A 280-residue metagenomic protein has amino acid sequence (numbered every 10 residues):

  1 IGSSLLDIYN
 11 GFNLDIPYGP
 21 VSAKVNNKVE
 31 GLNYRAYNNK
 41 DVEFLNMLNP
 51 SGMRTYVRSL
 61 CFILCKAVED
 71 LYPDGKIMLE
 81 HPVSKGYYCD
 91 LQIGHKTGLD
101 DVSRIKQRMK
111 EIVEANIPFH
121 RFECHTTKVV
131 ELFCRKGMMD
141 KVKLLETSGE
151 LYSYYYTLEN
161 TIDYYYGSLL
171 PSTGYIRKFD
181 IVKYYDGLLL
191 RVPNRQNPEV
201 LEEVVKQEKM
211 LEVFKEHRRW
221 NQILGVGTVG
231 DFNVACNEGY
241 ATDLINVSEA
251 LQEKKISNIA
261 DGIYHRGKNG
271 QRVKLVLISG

Functional and structural regions predicted by a protein language model:
I1-C61, C65-A67, Y72-V83, G94-H95 (+1 more regions): Ubiquitin-like/PB1-type beta-grasp interaction modules and other compact soluble beta-rich domains
Y34-M53, K76-P82, Y88-K274: Auxiliary tRNA-acceptor-end handling modules of aminoacyl-tRNA synthetases
V276-I278: Hydrophobic anchor at the beta1->P-loop junction of P-loop NTPases
